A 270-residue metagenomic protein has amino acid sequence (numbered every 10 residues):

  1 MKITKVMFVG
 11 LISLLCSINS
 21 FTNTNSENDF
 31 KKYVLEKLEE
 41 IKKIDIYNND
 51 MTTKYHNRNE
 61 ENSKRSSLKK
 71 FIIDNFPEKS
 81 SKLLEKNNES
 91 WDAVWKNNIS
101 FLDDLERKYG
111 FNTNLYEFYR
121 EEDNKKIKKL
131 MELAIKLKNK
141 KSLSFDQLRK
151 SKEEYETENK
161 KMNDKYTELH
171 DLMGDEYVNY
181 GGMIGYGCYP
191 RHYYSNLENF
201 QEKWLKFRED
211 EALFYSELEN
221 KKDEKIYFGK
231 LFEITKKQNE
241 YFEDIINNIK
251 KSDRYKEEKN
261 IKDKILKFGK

Functional and structural regions predicted by a protein language model:
M1-T24: Classical Sec-dependent N-terminal signal peptides that target proteins to the secretory pathway
F21-K270: N-terminal alpha-helical modules
